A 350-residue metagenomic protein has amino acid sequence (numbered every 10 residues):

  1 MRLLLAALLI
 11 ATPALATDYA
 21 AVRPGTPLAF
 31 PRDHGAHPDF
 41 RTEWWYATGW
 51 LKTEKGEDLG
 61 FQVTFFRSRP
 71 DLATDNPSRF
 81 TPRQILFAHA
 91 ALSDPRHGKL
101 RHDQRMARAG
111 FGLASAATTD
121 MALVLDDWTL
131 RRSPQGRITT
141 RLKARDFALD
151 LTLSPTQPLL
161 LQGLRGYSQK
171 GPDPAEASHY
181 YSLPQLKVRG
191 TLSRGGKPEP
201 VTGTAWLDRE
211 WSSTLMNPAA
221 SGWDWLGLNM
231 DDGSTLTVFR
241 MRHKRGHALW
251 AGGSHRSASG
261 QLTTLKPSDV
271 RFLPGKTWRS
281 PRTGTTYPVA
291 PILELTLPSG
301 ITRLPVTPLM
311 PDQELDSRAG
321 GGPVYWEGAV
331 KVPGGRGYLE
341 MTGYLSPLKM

Functional and structural regions predicted by a protein language model:
M1-A6: Sec-dependent signal peptide recognition, specifically the positively charged N-region followed immediately by
A11-P13: N-terminal signal peptide c-region/cleavage motif recognized by signal peptidases
T17-M350: Structured soluble/peripheral alpha/beta segments that form catalytic or ligand/cofactor-binding pockets
